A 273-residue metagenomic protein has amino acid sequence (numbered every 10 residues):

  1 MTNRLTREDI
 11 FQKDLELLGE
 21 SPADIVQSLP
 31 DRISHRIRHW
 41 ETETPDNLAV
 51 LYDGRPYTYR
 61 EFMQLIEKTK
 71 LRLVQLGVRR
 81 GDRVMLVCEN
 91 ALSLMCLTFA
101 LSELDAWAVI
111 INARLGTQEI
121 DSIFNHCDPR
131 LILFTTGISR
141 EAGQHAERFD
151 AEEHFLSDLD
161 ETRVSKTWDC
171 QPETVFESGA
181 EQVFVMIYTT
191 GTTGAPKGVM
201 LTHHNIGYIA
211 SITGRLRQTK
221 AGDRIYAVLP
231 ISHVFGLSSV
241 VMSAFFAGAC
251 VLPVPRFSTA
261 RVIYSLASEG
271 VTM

Functional and structural regions predicted by a protein language model:
M1-P30: Flexible, non-catalytic linker and terminal segments flanking ANL/adenylate-forming cores
L15, G137-A180, T190: ANL superfamily adenylate-forming
I25-L29, R38, D46-A91, M95-F99 (+2 more regions): Conserved AMP-binding/adenylate-forming core of the ANL superfamily
T58-E61, F184-Y208: Conserved AMP-binding A3 loop
K70, R83, E89-V109, A113-T117 (+4 more regions): A short helix-loop-beta submotif of the ANL/AMP-binding
T117-Q118, G137-R140, E147-D158, F246 (+1 more regions): Conserved adenylate-forming
D169-Y188, A195, Q218-R224: Conserved pre-ATP/AMP-binding loop-to-beta segment of ANL
G207-R224, V234-M273: Conserved AMP-binding/adenylation subdomain of ANL enzymes
